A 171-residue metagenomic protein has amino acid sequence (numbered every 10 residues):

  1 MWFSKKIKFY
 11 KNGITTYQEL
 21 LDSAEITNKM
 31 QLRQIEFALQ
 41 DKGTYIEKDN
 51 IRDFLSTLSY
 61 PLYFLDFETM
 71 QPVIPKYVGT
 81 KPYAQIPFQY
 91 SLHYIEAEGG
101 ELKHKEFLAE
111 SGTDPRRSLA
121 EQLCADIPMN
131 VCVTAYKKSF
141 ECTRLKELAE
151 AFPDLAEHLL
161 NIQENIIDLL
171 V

Functional and structural regions predicted by a protein language model:
M1-P61: N-terminal accessory regions of nucleic-acid-interacting proteins
K5, N12-G13, M30-Q31, E47 (+6 more regions): Alpha-helical structural motif
N12, S23, L65-E68, H93-I95 (+1 more regions): Generic beta-strand/beta-sheet core signal
Y17, M70-I74, G99-G100, F140-R144 (+1 more regions): Flexible loop/turn segments at secondary-structure boundaries
D41-T44, E68-V73, G112-D114, L145-E150: A short linear-motif detector with a strong N-terminal bias
N50-M129: Conserved RNase H-like, two-metal-ion catalytic cores of nucleic-acid enzymes
H104-V171: Conserved DEDDh/DEDDy metal-dependent 3′-5′ exonuclease domain
